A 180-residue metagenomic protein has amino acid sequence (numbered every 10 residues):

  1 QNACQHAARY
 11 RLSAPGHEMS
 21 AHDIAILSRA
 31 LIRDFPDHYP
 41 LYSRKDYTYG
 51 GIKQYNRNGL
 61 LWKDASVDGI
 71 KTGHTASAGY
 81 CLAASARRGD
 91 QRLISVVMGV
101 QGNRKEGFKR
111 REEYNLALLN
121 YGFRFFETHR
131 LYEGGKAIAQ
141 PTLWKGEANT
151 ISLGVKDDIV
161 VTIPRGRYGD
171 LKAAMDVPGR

Functional and structural regions predicted by a protein language model:
Q1-M19: Catalytic-site signature segments of enzymes, centered on catalytic residues
P15-R180: Domain-terminus/edge residues, biased toward the C-terminal soluble/receptor-binding domains of extracytoplasmic
